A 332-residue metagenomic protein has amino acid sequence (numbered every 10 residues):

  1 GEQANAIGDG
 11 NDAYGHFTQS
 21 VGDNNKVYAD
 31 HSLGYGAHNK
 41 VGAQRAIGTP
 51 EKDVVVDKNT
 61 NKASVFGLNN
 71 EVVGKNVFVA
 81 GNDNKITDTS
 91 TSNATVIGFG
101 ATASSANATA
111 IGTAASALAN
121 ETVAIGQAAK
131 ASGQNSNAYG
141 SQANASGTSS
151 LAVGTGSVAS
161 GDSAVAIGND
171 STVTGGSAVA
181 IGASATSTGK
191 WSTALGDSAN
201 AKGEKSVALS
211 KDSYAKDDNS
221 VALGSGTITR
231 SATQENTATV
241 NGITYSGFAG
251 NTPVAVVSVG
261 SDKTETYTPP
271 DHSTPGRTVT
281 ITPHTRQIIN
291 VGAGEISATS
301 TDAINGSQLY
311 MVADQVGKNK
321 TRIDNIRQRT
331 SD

Functional and structural regions predicted by a protein language model:
G1-T280, H284-N290, G294-T301, S307-D314 (+1 more regions): Glycine- and small/polar-enriched repetitive beta-structure motifs of secreted/surface proteins
